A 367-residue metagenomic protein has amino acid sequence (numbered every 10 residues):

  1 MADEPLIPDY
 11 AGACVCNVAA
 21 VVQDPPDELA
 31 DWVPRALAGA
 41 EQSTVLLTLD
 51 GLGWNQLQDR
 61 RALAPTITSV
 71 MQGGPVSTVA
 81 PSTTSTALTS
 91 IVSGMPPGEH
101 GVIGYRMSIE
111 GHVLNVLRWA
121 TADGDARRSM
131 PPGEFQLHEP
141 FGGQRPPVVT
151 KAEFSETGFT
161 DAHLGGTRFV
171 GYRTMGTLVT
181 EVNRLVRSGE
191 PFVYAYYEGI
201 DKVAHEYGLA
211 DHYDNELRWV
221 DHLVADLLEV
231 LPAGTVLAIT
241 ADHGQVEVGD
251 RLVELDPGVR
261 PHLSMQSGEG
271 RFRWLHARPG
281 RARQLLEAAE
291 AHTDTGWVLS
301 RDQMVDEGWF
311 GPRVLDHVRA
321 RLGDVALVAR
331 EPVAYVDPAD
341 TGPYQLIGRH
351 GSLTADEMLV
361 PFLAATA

Functional and structural regions predicted by a protein language model:
M1-A367: Feature captures the catalytic ectodomains and active-site-proximal regions of enzymes that hydrolyze or transfer
